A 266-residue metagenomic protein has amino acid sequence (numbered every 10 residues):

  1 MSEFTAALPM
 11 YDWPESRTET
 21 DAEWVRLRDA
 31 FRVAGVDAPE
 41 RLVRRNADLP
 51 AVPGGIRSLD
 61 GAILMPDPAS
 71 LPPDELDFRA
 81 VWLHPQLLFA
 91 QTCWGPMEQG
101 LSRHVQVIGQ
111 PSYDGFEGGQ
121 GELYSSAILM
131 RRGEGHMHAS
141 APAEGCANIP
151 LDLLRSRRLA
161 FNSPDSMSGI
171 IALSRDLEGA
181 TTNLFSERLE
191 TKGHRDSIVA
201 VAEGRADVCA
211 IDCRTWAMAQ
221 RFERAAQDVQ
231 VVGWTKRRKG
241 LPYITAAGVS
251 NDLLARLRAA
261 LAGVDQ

Functional and structural regions predicted by a protein language model:
M1-L123, H136-N148, D152, Q266: N-terminal hydrophobic or amphipathic helices and topogenic motifs
F4-P9, R158-A160, C209: Short, well-ordered beta-strand segments
D21-V33, R131-H136, R238-Q266: Extended ligand-binding regions for polar small-molecule ligands
R26-D37, R132-E134, S140-A143, A147-N148 (+3 more regions): Ligand-binding cleft/hinge of the Venus flytrap
T92-S102, A202-E203, D207-Q227: A ligand-binding cleft/hinge motif common to bilobed small-molecule-binding domains
G109-Q110, D114, Y124-S125, R224-A259: Periplasmic-binding protein-like
N162, S168-A172, L261-Q266: Ligand-binding clefts/hinges and TM-proximal coupling segments of bilobed small-molecule sensing domains
G193-S197: Short acidic active-site motifs
